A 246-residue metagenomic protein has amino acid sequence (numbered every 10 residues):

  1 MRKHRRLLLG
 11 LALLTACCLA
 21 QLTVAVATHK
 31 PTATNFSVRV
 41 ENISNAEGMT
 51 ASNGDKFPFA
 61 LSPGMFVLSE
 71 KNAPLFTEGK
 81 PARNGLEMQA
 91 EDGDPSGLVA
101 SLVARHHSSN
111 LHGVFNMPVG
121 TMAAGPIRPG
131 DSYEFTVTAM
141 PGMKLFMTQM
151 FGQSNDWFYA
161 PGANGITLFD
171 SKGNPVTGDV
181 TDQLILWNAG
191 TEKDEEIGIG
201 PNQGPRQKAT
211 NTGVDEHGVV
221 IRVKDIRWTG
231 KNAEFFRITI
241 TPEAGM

Functional and structural regions predicted by a protein language model:
R2-L11: Bacterial N-terminal signal peptides that target proteins for export
K3, T28-P31, T136-A139, W228-G230: A general structural signal for short secondary-structure junctions and capping/turn motifs
G10-Q21: Bacterial N-terminal signal peptides
L22-T28: Sec-dependent signal peptide cleavage junction
T28-T34, E243-M246: Low-complexity, Pro/Thr/Ser/Gly/Ala-rich linker/spacer regions in secreted, extracellular modular proteins
P31-N35, I43-A163, T167-L168: Structured domain cores in non-transmembrane regions
G54-L86, G97-A104, V114-M117, N155 (+1 more regions): Extracellular low-complexity, O-glycosylation-prone Ser/Thr/Pro/Gly-rich "stalks" and linkers flanking catalytic
